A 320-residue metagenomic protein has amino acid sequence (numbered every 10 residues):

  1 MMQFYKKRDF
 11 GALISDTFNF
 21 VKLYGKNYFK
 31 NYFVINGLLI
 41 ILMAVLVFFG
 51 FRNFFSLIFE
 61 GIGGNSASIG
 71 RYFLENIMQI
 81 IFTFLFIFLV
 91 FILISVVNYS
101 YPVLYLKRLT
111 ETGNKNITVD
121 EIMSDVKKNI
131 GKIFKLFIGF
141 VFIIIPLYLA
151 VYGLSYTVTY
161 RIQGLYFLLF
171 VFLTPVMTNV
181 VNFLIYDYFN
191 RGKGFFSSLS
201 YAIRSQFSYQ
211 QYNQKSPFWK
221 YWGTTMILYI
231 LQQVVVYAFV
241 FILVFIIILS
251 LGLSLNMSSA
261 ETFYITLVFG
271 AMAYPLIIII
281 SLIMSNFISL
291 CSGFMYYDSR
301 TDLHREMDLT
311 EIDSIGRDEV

Functional and structural regions predicted by a protein language model:
M1-N31, K115-D125, E311-V320: N-terminal juxtamembrane cytosolic/stromal segments of multi-pass membrane proteins
F4-Y5, D16, L57-Y72, Y101-E111 (+3 more regions): Juxtamembrane transition segments at transmembrane-helix termini in multipass membrane proteins
V21-G37, I130-I138, Q210-G223: Membrane-interface helix starts
N31-F54, F82-V96, F134-N179, G223-G252 (+1 more regions): Hydrophobic alpha-helical transmembrane segments in multi-pass membrane proteins
G64-L89: Membrane-interface helix-loop-helix modules in multi-pass inner-membrane proteins
V97-D125: Hydrophobic transmembrane alpha-helix segments characteristic of membrane transport and insertion machinery
T118-K127, I203-Q210, K215: Membrane-interface segments at loop-to-transmembrane junctions
L199-S200: Intracellular coupling helices
